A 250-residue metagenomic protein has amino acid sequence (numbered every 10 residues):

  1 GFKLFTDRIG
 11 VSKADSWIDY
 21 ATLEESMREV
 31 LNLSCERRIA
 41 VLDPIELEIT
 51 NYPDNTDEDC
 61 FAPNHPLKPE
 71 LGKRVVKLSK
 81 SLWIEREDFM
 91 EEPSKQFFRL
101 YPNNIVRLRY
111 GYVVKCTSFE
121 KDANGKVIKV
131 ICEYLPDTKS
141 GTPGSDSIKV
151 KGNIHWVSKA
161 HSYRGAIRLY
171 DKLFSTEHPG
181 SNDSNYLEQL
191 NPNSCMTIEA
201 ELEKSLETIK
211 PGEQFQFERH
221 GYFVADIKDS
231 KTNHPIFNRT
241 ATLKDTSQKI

Functional and structural regions predicted by a protein language model:
G1-I250: Catalytic adenosine-cofactor/nucleotide-binding cores of aminoacyl-tRNA synthetases and other
